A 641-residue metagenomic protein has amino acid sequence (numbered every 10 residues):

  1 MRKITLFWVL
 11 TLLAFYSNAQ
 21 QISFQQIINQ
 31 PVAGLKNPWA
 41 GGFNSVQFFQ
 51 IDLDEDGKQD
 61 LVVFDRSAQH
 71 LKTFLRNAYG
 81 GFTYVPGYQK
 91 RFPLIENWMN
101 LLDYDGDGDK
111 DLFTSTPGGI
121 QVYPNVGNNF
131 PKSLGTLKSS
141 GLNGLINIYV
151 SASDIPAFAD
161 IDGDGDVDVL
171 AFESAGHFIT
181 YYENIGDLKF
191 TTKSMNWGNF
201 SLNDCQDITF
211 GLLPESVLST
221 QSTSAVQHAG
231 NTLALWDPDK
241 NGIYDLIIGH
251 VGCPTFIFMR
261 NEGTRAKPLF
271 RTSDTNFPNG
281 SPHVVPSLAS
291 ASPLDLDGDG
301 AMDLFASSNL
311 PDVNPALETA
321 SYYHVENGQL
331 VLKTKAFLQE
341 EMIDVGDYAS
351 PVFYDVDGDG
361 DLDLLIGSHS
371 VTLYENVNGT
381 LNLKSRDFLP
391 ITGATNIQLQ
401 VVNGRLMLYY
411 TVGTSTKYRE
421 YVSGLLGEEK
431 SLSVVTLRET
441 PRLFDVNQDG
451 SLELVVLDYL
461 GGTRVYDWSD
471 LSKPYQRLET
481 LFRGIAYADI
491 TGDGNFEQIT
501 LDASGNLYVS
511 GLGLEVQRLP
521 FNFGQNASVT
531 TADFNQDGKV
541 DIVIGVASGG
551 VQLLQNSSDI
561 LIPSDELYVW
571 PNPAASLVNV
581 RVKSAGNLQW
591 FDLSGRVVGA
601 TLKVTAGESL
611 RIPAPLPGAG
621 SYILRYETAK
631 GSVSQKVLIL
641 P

Functional and structural regions predicted by a protein language model:
M1-I4: Positively charged n-region of N-terminal signal peptides that target proteins for export
L6-W8, F15, L561-W570, A574-P641: C-terminal outer-membrane/trafficking sorting elements
Q20-L561, P641: Beta-propeller-forming repeat regions
